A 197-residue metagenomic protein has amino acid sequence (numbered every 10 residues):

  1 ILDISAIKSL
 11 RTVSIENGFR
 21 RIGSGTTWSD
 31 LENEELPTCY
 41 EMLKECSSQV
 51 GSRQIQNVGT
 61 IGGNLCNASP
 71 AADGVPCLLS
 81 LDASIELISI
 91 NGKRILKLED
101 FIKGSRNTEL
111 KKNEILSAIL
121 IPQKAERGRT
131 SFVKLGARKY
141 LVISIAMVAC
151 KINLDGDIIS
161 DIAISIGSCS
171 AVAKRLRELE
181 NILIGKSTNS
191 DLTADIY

Functional and structural regions predicted by a protein language model:
I1-Y197: C-terminal structural segment of proteins
